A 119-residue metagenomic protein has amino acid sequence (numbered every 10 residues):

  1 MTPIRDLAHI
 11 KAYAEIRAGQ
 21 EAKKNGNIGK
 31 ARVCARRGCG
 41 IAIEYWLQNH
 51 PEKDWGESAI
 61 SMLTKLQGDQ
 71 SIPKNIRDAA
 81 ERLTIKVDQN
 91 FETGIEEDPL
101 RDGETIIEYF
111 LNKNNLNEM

Functional and structural regions predicted by a protein language model:
M1-N27: Charged alpha-helical initiation segments
K11-E15, I41, A79: Amphipathic, well-ordered alpha-helical segments in soluble domains
N25-G29, E52-K53: Short, surface-exposed loop/turn segments at secondary-structure junctions
G29-R36, E97, R101: Short, charged, amphipathic alpha-helical segments
A31-N49: Hydrophobic alpha-helical packing segments in soluble, helical-rich domains
L47, E52-M119: Long, charged low-complexity segments
